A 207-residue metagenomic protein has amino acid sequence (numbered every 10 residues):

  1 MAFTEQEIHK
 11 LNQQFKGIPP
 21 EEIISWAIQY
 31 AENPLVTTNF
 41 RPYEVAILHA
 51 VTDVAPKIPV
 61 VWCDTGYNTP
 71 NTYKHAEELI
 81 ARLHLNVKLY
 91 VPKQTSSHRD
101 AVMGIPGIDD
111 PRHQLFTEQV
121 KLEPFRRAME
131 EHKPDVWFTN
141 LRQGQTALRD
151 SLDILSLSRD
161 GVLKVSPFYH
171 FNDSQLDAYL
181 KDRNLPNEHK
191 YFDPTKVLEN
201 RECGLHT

Functional and structural regions predicted by a protein language model:
M1-T207: Nucleotide-activated chemistry modules centered on ATP-dependent adenylation/adenylyltransferase
